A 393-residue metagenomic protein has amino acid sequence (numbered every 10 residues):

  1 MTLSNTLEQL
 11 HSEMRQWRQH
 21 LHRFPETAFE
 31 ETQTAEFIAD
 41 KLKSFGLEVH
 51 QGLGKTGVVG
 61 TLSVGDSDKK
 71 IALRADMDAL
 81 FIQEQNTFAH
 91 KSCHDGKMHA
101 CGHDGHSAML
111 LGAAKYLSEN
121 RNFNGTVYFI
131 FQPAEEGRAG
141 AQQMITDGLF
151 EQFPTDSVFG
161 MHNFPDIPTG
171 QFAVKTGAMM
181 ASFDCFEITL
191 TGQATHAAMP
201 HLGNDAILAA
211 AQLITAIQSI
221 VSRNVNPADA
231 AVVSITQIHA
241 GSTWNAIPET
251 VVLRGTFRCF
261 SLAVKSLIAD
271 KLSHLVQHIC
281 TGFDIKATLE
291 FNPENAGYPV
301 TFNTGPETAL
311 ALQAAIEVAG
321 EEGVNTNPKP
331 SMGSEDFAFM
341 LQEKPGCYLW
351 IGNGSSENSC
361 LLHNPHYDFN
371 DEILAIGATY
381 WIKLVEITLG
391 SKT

Functional and structural regions predicted by a protein language model:
T2-H99, A108-F123: Acidic/His- and Gly-rich active-site-bordering loop/insert found across diverse amide/peptide-bond hydrolases
L21, G60, L73, H103 (+8 more regions): Divalent metal-coordination and catalytic microenvironments
F24, H201-L208, A263-A269: Active-site pocket-shaping loop/turn-to-helix segments
E26, D76-D78, A134, F164 (+1 more regions): Active-site beta-loop-alpha junctions enriched in small/polar residues
V59, L80-I82, N86-M98, D104-G105 (+4 more regions): Histidine/acidic-residue-rich, glycine-tolerant segments that coordinate divalent metal ions
A72-R74, F186-I188, Y348-N353: Non-cysteine beta-strand/loop elements that form the S-adenosyl-L-methionine
A211-T393: Metal-dependent amide/peptide-bond hydrolase catalytic core, centered on the "pita-bread" metallohydrolase fold
